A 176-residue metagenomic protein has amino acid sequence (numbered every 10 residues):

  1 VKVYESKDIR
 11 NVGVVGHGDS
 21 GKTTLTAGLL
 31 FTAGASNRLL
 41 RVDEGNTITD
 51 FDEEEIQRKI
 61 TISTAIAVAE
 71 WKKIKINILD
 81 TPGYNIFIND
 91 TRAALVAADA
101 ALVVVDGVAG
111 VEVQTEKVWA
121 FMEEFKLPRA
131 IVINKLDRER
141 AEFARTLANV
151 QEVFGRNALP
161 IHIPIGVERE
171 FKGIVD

Functional and structural regions predicted by a protein language model:
V1-S20, R38-L39, D106-D176: P-loop NTPase catalytic nucleotide-binding module
V1-V105, A109-V111, F154, P160: P-loop NTPase switch module centered on the Walker A-proximal segment
